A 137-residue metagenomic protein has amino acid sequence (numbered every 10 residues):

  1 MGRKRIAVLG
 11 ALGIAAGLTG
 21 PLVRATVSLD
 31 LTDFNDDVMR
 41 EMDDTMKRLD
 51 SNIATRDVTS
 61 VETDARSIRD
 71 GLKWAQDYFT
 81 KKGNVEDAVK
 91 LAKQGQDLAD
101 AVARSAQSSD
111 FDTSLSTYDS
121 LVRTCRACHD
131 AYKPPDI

Functional and structural regions predicted by a protein language model:
M1-G10: Bacterial N-terminal signal peptides that target proteins for export
G10-G17: Bacterial N-terminal signal peptides
L22-V122, D136: Extracytoplasmic c-type cytochrome modules immediately beyond a signal peptide or single-pass transmembrane anchor
L121-K133: The canonical Cys-X-X-Cys-His
